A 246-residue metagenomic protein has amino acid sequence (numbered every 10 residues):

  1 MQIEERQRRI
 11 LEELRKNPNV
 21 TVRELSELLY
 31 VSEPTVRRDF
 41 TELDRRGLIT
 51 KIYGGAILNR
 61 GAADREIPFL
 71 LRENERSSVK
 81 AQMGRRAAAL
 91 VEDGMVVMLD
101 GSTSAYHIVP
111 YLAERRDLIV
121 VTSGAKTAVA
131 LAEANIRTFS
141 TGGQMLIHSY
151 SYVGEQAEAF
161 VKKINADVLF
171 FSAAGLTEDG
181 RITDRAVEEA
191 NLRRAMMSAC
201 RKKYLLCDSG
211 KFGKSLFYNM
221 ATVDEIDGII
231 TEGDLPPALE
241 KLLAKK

Functional and structural regions predicted by a protein language model:
Q2-E5, E12, N19-R23, Y30 (+2 more regions): Conserved phosphate- and dinucleotide-binding cores of soluble alpha/beta proteins, encompassing both enzyme active
Q2-E5, R9-R23, E27-Y30, P34-M98 (+2 more regions): HTH-adjacent hinge/linker in prokaryotic transcriptional regulators
T103-A105: Gly/Ser/Thr-rich loops at beta-strand to alpha-helix junctions that form or flank small-molecule/cofactor-binding
A113-L118, E188: A glycine- and small-aliphatic-rich helix-loop capping segment at beta-alpha/alpha-beta transitions that lines
